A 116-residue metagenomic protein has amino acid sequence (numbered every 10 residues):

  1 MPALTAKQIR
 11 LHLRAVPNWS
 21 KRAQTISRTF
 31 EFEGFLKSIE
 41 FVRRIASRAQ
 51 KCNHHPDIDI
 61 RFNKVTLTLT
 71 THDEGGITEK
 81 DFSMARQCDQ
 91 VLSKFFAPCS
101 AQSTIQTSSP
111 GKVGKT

Functional and structural regions predicted by a protein language model:
M1-S27, E33-L36, R43-T116: Long, contiguous binding/interaction regions
